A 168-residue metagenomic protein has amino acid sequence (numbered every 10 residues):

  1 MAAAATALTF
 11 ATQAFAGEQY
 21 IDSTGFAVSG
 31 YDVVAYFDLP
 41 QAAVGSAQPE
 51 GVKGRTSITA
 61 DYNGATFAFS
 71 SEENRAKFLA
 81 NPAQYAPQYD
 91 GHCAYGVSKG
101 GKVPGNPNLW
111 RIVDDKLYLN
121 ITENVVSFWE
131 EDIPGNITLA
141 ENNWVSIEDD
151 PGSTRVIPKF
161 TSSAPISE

Functional and structural regions predicted by a protein language model:
A2-A4, A14: Cleavable N-terminal signal peptides
T9-Q13: N-terminal signal peptide c-region/cleavage motif recognized by signal peptidases
F15-E168: Charged, low-complexity intrinsically disordered segments
